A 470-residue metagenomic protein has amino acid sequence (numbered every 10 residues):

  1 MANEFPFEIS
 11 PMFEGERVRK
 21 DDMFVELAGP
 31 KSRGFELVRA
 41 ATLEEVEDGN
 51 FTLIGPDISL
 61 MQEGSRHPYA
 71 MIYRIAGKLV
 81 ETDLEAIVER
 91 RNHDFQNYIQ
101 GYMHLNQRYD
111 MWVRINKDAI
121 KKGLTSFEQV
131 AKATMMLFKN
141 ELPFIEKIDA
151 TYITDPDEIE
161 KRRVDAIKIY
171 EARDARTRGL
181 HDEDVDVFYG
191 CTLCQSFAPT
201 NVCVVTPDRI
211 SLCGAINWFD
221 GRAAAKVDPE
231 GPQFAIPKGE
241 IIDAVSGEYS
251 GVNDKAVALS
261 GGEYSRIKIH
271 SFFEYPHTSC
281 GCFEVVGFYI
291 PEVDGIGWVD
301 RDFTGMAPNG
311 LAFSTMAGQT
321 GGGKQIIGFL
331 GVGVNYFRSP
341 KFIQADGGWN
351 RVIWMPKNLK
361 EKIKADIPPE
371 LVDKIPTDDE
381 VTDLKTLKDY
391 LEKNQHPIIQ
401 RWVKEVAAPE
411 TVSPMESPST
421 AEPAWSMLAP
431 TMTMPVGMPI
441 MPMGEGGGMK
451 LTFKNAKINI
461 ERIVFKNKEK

Functional and structural regions predicted by a protein language model:
M1-P418, M427: Cysteine-centered metal-binding/redox modules
A421-K470: Compositionally biased, non-globular sequence tracts
